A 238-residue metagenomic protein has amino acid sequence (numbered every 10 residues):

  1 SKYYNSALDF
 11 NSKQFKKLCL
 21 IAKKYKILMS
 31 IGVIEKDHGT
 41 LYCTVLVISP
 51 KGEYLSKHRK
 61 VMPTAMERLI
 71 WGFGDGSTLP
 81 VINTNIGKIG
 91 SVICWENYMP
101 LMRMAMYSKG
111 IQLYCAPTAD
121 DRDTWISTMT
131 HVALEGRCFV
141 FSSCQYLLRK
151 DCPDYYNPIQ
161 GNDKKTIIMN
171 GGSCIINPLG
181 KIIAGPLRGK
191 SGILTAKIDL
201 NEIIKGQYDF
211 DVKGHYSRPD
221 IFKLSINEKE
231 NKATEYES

Functional and structural regions predicted by a protein language model:
S1-A7: Glycine- (often His-adjacent) and acidic-residue-rich active-site loop that binds/positions the CoA thioester
A7-K16, L20-I27, K36-Q112, P117-H131 (+3 more regions): Active-site catalytic loop in hydrolytic enzyme cores
E35-D37, L187-R188: Short polar/acidic secondary-structure junctions
V81, Q145-S238: C-terminal beta-strand edge segments of enzyme domains
L134: Glycoside hydrolase catalytic-domain groove-lining segments
R137: Conserved HRD-motif arginine in the catalytic loop of eukaryotic-like protein kinases
